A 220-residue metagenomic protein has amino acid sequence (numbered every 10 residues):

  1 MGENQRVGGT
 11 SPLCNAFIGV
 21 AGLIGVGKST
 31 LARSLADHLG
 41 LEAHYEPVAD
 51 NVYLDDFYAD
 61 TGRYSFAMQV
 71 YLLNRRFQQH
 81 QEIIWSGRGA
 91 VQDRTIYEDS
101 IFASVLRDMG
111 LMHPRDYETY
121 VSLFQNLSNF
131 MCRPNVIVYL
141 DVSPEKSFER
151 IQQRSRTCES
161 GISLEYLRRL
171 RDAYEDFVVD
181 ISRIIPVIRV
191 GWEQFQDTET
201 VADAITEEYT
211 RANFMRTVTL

Functional and structural regions predicted by a protein language model:
G2-Q5, F148-L220: NTP-dependent small-molecule kinase module
V20: Hydrophobic anchor at the beta1->P-loop junction of P-loop NTPases
L23: P-loop (Walker A) phosphate-binding loop of NTP-binding proteins
K28: Conserved lysine of the Walker
D37-R76: Conserved substrate/cofactor phosphate-moiety recognition/catalytic segment in nucleotide-dependent phosphotransferases
Y64-C132: Glycine-rich phosphate-binding loop used to anchor ATP phosphates in small-molecule kinases, encompassing both
I101-D172: A glycine- and Lys/Arg-enriched "phosphate-lid" helix/loop adjacent to the NTP-binding pocket of small-molecule kinases
